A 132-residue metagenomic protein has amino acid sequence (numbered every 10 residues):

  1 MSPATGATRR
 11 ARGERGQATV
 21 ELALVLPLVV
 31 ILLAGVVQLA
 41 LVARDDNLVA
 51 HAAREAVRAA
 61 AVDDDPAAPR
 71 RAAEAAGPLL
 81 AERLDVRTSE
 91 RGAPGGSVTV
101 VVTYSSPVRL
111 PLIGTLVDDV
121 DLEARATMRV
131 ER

Functional and structural regions predicted by a protein language model:
M1-R71: Alpha-helical assembly-interface signal, strongest on the long, hydrophobic N-terminal helix that forms
S2-A4, V62-R132: Short, conserved structural patches
